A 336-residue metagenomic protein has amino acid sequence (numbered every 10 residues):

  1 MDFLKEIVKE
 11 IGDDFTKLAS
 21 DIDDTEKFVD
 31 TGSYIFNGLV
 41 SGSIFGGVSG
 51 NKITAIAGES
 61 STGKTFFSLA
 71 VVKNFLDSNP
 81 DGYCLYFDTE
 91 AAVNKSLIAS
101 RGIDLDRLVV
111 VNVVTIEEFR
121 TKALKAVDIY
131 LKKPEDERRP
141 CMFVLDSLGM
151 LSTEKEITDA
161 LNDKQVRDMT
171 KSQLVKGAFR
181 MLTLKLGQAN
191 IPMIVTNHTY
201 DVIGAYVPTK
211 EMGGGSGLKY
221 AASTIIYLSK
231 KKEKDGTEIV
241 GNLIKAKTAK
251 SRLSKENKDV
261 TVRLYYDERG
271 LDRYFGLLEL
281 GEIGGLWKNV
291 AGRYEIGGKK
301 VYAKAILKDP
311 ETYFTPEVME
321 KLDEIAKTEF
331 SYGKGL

Functional and structural regions predicted by a protein language model:
D2-R107, F119, L124-D128: The Walker A/P-loop phosphate-binding site
L18-D24, I35, K164, I239-N242 (+2 more regions): Peripheral, non-AAA+ core regions of ATP-driven protein-machinery
V93, L151-S152, V202-I203: Catalytic P-loop NTPase motifs of RecA-like helicase/translocase cores
R101-L108, D159-D168, K210-G215: A short alpha->loop->secondary-structure connector
L108-V114: Short acidic-hydrophobic, aromatic-tinged amphipathic segments that line or gate anion-handling sites
V114-N190: Phosphate-binding/switch loop-helix module in NTP-utilizing enzymes
D168-G284: Phosphate-binding/switch region of NTP-binding enzymes
N289-L336: Terminal-proximal interaction/regulatory segments of ATP-powered molecular machines
